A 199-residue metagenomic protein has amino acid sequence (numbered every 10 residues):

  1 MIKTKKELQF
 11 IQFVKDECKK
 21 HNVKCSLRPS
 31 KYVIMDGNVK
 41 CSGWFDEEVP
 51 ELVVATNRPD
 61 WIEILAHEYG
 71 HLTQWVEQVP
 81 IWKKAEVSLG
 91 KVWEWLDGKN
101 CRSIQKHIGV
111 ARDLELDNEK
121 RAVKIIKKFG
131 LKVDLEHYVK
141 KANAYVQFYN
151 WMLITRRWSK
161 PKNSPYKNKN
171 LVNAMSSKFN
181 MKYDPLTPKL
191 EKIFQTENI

Functional and structural regions predicted by a protein language model:
I2-K5, Q9, D113, H137: Alpha-helix boundary/N-cap detector
T4-E7, Q12-W61, Y69-V76, W82: Active-site scaffold of zinc-dependent metalloenzymes
W75-E115, V139: Post-HEXXH active-site segment of zinc metalloproteases
S88-L96, C101-R102, I125-I199: Pan-zinc metallopeptidase signature
A111-K128: An active-site-proximal "capping" alpha-helix that borders the catalytic cofactor pocket
